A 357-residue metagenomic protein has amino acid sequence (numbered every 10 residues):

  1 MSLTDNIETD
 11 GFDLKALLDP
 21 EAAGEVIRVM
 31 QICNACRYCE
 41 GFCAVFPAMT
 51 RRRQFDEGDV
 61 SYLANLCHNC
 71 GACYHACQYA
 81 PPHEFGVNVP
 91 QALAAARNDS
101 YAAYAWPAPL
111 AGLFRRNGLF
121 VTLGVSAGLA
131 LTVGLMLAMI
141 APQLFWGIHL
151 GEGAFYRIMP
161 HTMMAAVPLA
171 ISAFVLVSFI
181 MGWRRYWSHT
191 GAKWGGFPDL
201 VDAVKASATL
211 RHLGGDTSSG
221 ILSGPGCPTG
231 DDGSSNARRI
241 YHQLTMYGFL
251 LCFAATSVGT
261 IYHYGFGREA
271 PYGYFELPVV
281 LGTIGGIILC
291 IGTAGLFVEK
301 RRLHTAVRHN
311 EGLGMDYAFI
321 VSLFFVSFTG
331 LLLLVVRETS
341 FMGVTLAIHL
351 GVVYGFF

Functional and structural regions predicted by a protein language model:
M1-C67, P90: Ferredoxin-type iron-sulfur electron-transfer modules and their immediate structural context
M30, R51-Q243, G248-V258, G265: Iron-sulfur-cluster electron-transfer modules
P82, V175-L200, Y262, G295-E311 (+1 more regions): Juxtamembrane/interface segments at transmembrane-helix termini
F155-T162, Y274-G282, G351-Y354: Short aromatic-rich membrane-water interface segments that cap or initiate transmembrane helices in multi-pass membrane
V167-F179, I288-T293, Y354-F357: Hydrophobic cores of alpha-helical transmembrane segments in multi-pass inner/ER membrane proteins, independent
R238-T245, A270-G285: Transmembrane alpha-helix entry/boundary detector in multi-pass membrane proteins
Y247-C252, T283-G292, G314-L333, I348-F357: Hydrophobic membrane-spanning alpha-helices of multi-pass integral membrane proteins
E269-Y272, L332-V352: Extracellular/periplasmic helix-loop-helix junctions in multi-pass membrane proteins
